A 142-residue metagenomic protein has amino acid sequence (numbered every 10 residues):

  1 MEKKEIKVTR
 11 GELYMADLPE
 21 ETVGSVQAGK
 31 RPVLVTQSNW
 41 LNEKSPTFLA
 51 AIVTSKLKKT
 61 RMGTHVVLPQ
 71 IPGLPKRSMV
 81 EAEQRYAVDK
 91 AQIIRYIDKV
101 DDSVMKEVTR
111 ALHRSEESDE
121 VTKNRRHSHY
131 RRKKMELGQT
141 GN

Functional and structural regions predicted by a protein language model:
E2, I6, Q70-N142: C-terminal terminal-subdomain/extension
P19-V23: Short, charged beta-turn/beta-strand-edge "cap" motif at the junction between a beta-strand and an adjacent loop
S25-K30, L34-Q70: Compact nucleic-acid interaction/catalytic patches
